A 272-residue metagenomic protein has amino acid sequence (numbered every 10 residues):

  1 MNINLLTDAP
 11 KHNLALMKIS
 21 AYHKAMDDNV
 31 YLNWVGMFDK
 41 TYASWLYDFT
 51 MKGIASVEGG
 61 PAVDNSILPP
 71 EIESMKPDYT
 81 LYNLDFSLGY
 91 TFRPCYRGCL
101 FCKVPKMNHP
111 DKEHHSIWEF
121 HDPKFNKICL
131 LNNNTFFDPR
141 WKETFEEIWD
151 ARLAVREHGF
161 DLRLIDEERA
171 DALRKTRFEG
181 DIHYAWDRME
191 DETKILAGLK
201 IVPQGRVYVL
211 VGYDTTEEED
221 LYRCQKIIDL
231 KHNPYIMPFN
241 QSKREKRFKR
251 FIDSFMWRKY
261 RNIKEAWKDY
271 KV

Functional and structural regions predicted by a protein language model:
M1-A55: A short, structured N-terminal alpha-helical element that caps or precedes a catalytic domain
M1-N4, D85, G98, K127: Residues that mark the start of a beta-strand
A15, L84-E119: Canonical Radical SAM [4Fe-4S] cluster-binding loop centered on the CxxxCxxC motif and its immediate flanking residues
K24, W149, I228-D229: Anion (oxyanion) recognition and catalysis
Y42-L46, K103-L199, Q204-Y213, N233-P238: Core AdoMet radical
S56-L81: Ser/Thr/Gly-rich flexible loops in soluble cytosolic domains mediating phosphotransfer, phosphorylation
V211-T215, Y235-V272: Flexible glycine/acidic-rich beta-alpha junction loops that bind and position SAM and/or redox cofactors in anaerobic
D214-L230: Catalytic cores of alpha/beta
